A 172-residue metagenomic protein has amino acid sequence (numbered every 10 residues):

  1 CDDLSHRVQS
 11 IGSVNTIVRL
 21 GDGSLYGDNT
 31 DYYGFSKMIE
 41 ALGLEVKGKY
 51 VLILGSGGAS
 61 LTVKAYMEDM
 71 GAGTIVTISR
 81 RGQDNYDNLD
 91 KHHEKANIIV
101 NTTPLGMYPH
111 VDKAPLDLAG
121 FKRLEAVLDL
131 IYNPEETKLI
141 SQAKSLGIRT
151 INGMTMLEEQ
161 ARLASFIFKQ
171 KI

Functional and structural regions predicted by a protein language model:
C1-A41, L146: Phosphate/diphosphate ligand-binding glycine-rich loop within oxidoreductases
N29-Y32, I39, G48-E68, A72: Glycine-rich adenosine-cofactor-binding loop
K37, A41, A65, D69 (+3 more regions): Short, well-ordered alpha-helices that flank and scaffold nucleotide-derived cofactor binding pockets
K37, R149-K171: Active-site capping/gating segments
L44-Y50, K122-R123: Short helix-loop-beta connector
G57, R81, N133: Residues in the short beta-alpha loop(s) of Rossmann-like NAD(P)-binding domains
D69-D87: NAD(P)-binding Rossmann-fold cofactor-contacting core
N85-I151, T155: Rossmann-like adenosine-cofactor binding region
